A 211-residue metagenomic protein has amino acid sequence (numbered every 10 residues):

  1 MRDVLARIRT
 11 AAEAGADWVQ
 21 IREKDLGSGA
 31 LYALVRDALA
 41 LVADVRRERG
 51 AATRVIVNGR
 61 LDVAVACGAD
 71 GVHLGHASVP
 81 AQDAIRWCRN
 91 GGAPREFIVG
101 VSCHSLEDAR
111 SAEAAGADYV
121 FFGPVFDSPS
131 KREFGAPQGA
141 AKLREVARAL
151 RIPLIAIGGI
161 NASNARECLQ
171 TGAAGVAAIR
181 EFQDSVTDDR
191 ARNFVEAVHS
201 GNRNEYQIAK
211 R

Functional and structural regions predicted by a protein language model:
M1-Y119, P137-A141, E145-I152, N161-T171 (+1 more regions): Conserved N-terminal beta1-alpha1 strand-loop-helix module at the mouth
G123: Flexible, gly/ser-rich surface segments that form the specificity/activation loops bordering the active-site cleft
F126-S128: A short, flexible beta-alpha/helix-coil linker loop
S130-R132: Glycine/threonine-rich flexible loop motifs
I157, I179: Short hydrophobic "strand-cap" motifs at the C-terminus of beta-strands
A174-A178: Acidic, Mg2+-coordinating phosphoryl-transfer loop and its flanking beta/alpha structural elements, shared across
